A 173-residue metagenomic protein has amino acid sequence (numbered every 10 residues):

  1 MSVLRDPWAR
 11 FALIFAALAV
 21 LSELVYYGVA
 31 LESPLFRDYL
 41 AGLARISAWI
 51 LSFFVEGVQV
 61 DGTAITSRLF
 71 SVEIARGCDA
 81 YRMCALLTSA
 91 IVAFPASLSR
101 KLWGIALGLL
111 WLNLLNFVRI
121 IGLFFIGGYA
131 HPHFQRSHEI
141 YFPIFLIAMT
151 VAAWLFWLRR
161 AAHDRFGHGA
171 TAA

Functional and structural regions predicted by a protein language model:
M1-A173: Hydrophobic N-terminal alpha-helices or hydrophobic patches in metabolic proteins across all domains of life
